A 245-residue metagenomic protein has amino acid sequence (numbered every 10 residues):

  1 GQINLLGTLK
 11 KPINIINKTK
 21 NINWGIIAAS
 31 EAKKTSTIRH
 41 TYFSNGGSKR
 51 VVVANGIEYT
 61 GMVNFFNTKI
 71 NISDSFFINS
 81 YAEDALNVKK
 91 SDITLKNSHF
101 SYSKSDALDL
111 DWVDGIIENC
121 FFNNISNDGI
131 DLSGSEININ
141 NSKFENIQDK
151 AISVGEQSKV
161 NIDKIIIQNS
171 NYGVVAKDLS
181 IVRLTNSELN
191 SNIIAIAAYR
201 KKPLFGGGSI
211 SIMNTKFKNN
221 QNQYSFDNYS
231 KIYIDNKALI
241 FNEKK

Functional and structural regions predicted by a protein language model:
G1-K245: Extracellular beta-rich repeat passengers
